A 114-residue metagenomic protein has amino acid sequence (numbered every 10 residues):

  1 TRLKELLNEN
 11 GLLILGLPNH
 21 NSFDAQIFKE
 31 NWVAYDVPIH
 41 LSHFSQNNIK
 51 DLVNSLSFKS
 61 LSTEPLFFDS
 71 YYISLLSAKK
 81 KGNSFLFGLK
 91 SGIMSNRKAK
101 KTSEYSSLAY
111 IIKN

Functional and structural regions predicted by a protein language model:
T1-I27, H43-F58, Y105-N114: Conserved SAM-binding loop
L17, I39, E64-F67: Active-site proximal loops enriched in glycine and acidic residues that flank catalytic Cys/His/Asp and coordinate
F28-N31, L76-A78: Short, glycine/charged-enriched secondary-structure capping and boundary segments
E30-W32, A99-K100: Short, flexible, glycine/charge-rich loop motifs used to bind or transfer phosphoryl groups or to couple energy/partner
N31-V33, L66-F67: Active/binding-pocket-proximal capping segment
W32-N47: Acceptor-substrate binding/catalytic loop of class I
A34, D51, S70-I73: A broad, structure-centric signal for solvent-exposed, well-ordered loop/edge residues that line or flank functional
L61-N114: A C-terminal cap/extension of S-adenosyl-L-methionine-dependent methyltransferases that defines the acceptor-substrate
